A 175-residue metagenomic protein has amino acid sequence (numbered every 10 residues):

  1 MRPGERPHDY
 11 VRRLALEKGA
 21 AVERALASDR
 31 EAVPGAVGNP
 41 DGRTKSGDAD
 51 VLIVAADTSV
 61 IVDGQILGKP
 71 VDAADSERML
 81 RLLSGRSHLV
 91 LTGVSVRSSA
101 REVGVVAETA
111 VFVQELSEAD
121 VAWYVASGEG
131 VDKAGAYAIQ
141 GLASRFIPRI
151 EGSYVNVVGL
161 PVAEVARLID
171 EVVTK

Functional and structural regions predicted by a protein language model:
M1-P3: A short gly/proline-enriched turn/hairpin at secondary-structure junctions
P7-K175: Anionic-ligand binding patches
